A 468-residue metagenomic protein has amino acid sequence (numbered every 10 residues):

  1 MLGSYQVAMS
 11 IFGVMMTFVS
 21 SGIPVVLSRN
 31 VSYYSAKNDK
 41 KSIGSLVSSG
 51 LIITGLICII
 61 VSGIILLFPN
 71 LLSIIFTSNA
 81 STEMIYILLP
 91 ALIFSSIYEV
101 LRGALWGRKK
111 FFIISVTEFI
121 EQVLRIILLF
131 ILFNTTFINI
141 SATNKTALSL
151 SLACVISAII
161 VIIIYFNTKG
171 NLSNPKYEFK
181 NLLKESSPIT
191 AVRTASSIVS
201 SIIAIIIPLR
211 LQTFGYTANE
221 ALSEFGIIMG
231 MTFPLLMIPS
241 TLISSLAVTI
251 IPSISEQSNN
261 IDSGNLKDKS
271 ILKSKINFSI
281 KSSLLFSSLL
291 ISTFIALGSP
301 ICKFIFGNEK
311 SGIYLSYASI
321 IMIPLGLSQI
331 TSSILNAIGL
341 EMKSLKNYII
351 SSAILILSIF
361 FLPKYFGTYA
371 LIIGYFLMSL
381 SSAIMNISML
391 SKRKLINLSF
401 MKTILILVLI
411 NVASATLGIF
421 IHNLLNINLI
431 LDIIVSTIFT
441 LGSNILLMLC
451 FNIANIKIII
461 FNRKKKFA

Functional and structural regions predicted by a protein language model:
L2, K37-S48, I60-L88, T136-K145 (+2 more regions): Membrane-interface helix-capping segments at transmembrane helix termini in multi-pass transporters
S21-A36, L236-K267, K273-I280: Helix-loop junctions and terminal segments of transmembrane helices in multi-pass membrane transport/translocation
S48-I75, K273-P324, I356-L357: Alpha-helical transmembrane segments of multi-pass membrane transport and lipid-handling proteins
F94-V116, I320-I350: Membrane-interface junctions at transmembrane-helix termini in multi-pass inner-membrane proteins
K109-I113, V123-I159, M342, S351-I384 (+3 more regions): Membrane-interface helix-loop junctions in multi-pass transport and translocation proteins
T143-A147, I162-T194, I261-S270, K392-V408 (+1 more regions): Interhelical loop/hinge segments that connect adjacent transmembrane helices in multipass membrane
S149-S157, V161, K176-P252: Transmembrane helical elements of multi-pass membrane transporters/channels
I419-A468: Membrane-proximal transmembrane or re-entrant/amphipathic helices at the cytosolic face
